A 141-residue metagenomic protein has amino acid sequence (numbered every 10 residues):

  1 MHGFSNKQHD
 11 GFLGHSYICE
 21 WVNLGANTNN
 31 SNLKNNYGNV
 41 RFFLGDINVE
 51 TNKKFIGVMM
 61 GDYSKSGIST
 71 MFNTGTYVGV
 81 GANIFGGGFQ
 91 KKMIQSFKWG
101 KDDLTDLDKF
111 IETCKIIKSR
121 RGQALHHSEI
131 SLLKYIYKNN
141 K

Functional and structural regions predicted by a protein language model:
M1-K141: Glycine-rich hexapeptide-repeat left-handed beta-helix
